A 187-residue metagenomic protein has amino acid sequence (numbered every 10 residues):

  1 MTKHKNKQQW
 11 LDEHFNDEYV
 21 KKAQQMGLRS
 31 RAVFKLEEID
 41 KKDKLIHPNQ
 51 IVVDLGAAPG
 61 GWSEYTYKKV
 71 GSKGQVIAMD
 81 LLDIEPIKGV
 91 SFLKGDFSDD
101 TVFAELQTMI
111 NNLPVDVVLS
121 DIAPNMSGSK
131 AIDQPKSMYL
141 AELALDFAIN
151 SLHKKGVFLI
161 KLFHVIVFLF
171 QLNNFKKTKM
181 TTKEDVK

Functional and structural regions predicted by a protein language model:
M1-P48: Class I SAM-dependent methyltransferase Rossmann-like catalytic core, especially the SAM/SAH-binding loop
H47, V70-S72, L113, L152-H153: Helix-to-beta-strand junctions that scaffold the AdoMet/dcAdoMet cofactor pocket in Class I SAM-dependent enzymes
P48-A58: Conserved class I S-adenosyl-L-methionine
P59-S72: Conserved SAM-binding loop of SAM-dependent methyltransferases across substrates and taxa, primarily the Class I
Y67, S137-K154: A short glycine-rich, Lys/Arg-flanked "PGG" loop and its adjoining helix->strand segment in the class I
M79-S127: S-adenosyl-L-methionine
K155-L162: Conserved beta-strand signature within the Rossmann-like core of class I S-adenosyl-L-methionine
H164-K187: Class I S-adenosyl-L-methionine
